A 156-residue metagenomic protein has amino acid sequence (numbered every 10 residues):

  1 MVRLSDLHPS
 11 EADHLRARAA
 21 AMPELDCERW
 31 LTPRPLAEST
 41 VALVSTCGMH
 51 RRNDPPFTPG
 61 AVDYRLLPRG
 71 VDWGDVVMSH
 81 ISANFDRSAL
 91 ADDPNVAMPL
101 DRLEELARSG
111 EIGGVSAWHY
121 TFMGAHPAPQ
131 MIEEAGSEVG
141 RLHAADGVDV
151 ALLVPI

Functional and structural regions predicted by a protein language model:
M1-I156: An N-terminal assembly and electron-transfer interface module characteristic of large anaerobic redox and radical
